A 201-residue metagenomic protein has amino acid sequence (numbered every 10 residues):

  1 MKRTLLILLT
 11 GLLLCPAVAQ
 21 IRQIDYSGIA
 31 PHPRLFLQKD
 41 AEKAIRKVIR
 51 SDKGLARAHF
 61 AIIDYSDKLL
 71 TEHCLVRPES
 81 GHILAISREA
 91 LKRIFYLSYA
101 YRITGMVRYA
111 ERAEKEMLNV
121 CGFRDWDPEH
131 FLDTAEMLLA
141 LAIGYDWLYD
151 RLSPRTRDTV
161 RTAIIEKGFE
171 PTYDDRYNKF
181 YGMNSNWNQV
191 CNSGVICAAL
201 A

Functional and structural regions predicted by a protein language model:
M1-T4: Positively charged n-region of N-terminal signal peptides that target proteins for export
L6-I7, Q38: General helical structural elements
I7-P16: Bacterial N-terminal signal peptides
Y26, R34-R50, L55-I63, D67-A201: Aromatic-lined, polymer-binding surfaces characteristic of secreted/periplasmic polysaccharide-degrading enzymes
P31: Beta-rich carbohydrate-recognition and catalytic domains
